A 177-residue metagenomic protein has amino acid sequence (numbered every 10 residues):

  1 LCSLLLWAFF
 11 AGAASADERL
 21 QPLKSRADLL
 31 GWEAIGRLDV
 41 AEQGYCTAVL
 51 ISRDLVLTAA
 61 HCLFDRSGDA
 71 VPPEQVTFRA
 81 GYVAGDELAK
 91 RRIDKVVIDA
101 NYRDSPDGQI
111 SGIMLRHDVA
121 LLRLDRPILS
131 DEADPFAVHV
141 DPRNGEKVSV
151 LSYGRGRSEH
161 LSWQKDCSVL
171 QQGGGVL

Functional and structural regions predicted by a protein language model:
C2-A11: Bacterial N-terminal signal peptides
G12-A16: Sec/Tat signal peptide C-region and signal peptidase I cleavage site
D17-L30, F64, A70-L129: Conserved catalytic-core segment of clan PA serine endopeptidases
A27-C46, L129-D134, R157-L177: Active-site region of chymotrypsin-like
D28-G31, E42, L50-I51, D69-P72 (+3 more regions): Extracellular/periplasmic catalytic domains that process cell-envelope and extracellular macromolecules
L30-T77: Catalytic histidine site
G36-L38, E74-V83, E146-S152: Short conserved beta-strand and strand-loop elements enriched in small hydrophobics with frequent Asp/Gly
R123-L129, P135-H160: Short glycine/Trp-rich loop-beta-loop segment that forms part of the substrate-binding cleft
